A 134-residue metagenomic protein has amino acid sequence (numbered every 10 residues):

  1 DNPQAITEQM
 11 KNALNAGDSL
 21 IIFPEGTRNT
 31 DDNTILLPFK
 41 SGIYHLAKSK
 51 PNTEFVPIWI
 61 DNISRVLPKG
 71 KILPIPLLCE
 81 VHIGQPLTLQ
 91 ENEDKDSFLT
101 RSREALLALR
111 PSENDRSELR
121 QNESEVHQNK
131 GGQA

Functional and structural regions predicted by a protein language model:
D1-D18: Membrane-interfacial amphipathic helices and adjacent loop/beta segments that form the lipid-substrate binding surface
N2-A5, F39, F98: Soluble or luminal CAZymes and related metallo-dependent hydrolases
D18-P24, T53: Generic beta-sheet signal
P24-E25, G84: Short loop/turn segments at strand-loop or loop-helix junctions that form parts of catalytic or ligand-binding pockets
T30-D96: A cross-family acyltransferase "interaction/gating" segment
R103: A conserved mid-domain beta-alpha-beta active-site/ligand-binding segment of alpha/beta enzyme cores
E113-R116, Q121-Q133: Charged/polar low-complexity intrinsically disordered segments
